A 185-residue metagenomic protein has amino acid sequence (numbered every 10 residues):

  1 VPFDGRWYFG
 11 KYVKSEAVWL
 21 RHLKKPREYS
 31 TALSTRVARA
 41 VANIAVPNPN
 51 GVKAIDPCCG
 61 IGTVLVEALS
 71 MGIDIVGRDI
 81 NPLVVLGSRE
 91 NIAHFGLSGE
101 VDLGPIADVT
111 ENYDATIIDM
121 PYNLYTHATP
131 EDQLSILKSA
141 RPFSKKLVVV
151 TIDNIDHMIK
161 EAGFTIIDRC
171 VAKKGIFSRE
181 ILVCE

Functional and structural regions predicted by a protein language model:
P2-E185: Class I S-adenosyl-L-methionine-dependent methyltransferase catalytic core
